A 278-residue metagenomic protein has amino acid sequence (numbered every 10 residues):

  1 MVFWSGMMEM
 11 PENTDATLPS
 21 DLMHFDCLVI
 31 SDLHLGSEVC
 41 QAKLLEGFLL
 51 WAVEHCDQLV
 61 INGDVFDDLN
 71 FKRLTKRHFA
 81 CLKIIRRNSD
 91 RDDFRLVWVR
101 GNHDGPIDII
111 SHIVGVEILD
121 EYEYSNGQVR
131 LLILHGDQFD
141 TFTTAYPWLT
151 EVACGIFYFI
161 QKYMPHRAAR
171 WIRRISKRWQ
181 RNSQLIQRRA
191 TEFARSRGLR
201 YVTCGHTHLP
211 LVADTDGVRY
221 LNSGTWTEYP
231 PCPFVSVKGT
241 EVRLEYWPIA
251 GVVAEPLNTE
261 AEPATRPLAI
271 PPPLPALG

Functional and structural regions predicted by a protein language model:
M1-M8: Short, Lys/Arg-enriched N-terminal segments with co-localized hydrophobic residues within the first ~10-30 amino acids
P11-D15, S20-D26, L35-N126: Core catalytic region of metal-dependent phosphoesterases/phosphodiesterases, especially metallo-beta-lactamase-like
I30-S31, L59-G63, L96-N102, L134 (+2 more regions): Active-site neighborhood of phospho(di)ester-bond hydrolases with catalytic His/Asp-centered motifs
L35-E38, F66-N70, W98-D108, F139-F142 (+2 more regions): Active-site environment of divalent metal-dependent phosphoester hydrolases
K83, V97-G198: Conserved catalytic scaffold of divalent metal-dependent phosphoesterases
Y124-G127, D214-G278: Binuclear metal-dependent phosphoesterase catalytic core
W171-Y201, V252-G278: A short C-terminal boundary segment appended to hydrolase-like catalytic domains
R181-K238: Extended, basic/helix-rich recognition subdomains
